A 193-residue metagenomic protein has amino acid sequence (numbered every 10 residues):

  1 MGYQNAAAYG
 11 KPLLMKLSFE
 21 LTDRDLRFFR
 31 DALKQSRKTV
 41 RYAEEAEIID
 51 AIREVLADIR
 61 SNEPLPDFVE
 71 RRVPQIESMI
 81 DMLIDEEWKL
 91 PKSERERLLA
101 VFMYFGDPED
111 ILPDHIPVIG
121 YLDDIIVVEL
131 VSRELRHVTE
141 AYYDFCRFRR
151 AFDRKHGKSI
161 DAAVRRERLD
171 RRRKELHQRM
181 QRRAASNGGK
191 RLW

Functional and structural regions predicted by a protein language model:
G2-E96, R133-W193: Terminal, membrane-proximal amphipathic helices and intrinsically disordered targeting/regulatory segments
E96, V101-V128: Membrane-inserting effector segments that mediate pore formation, membrane fusion, or transient membrane insertion
